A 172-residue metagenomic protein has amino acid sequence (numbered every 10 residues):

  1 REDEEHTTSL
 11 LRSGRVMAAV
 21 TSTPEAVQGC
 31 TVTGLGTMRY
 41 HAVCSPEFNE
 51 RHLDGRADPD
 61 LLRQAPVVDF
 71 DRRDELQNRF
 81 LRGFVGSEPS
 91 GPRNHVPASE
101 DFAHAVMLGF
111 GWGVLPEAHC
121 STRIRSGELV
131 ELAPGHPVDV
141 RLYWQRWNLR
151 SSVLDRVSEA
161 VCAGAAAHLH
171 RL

Functional and structural regions predicted by a protein language model:
R1, F70, H95, G113-V114 (+1 more regions): Active-site-adjacent beta-strand anchor residues
R1-Q28: Central regulatory/effector-binding core of bacterial HTH transcription factors
E2-H6, V27, L53, P97 (+1 more regions): Short, conserved clusters of charged catalytic residues that mark active-site and nucleotide-handling motifs
E5, A26, C120-S121, D139: Positions that flank functional sites
M17-T21, G111-L115, L132: Paired acidic/hydrophobic, glycine-rich loop segments that form the ligand-binding mouth/hinge of periplasmic-binding
A19, V43, V68, G113 (+1 more regions): Short, well-ordered beta-strand segments
T31-F110, H119-V138, A167-L172: C-terminal regulatory
P134-L172: A late-sequence structural motif
